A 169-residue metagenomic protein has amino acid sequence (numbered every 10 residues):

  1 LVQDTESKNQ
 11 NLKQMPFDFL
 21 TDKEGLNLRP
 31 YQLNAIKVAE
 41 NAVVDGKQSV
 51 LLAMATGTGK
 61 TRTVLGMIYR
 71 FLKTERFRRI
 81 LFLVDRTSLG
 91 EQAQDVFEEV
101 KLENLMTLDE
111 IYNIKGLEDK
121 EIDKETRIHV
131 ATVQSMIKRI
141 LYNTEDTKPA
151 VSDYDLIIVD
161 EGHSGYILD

Functional and structural regions predicted by a protein language model:
L1, D18, E110-N113, S164: Secondary-structure junction/capping motif
L1-T58, R62-R79, V84, S88 (+5 more regions): ATP-dependent helicase/translocase motor core
G59, M136-I137, V159-S164: Short, flexible loop segments at the rims of nucleotide/cofactor-binding pockets, characterized by
I68-Y69, N113-L117, L141-D146: A generic local structural motif
T87, L108-D119, V133-K138: Conserved helicase motor
A93, R139-Y142, G162-D169: Conserved ATPase-coupling elements of RecA-like P-loop NTPase cores
T147-D169: SF2 helicase catalytic motif II
